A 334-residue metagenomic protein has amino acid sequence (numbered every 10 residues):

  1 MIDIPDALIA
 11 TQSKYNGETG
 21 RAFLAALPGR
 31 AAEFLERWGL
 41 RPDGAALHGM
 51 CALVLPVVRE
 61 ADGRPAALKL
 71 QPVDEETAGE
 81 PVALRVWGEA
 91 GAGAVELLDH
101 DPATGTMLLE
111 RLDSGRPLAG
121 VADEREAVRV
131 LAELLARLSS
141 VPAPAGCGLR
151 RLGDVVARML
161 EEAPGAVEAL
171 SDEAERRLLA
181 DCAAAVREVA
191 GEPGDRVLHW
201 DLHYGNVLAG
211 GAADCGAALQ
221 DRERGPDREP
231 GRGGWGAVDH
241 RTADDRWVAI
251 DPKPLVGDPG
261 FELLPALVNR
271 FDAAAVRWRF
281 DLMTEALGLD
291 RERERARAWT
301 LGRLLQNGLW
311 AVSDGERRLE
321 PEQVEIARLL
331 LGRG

Functional and structural regions predicted by a protein language model:
M1-A94, G210-E223, R228-W247, L330-G334: Conserved NTP-binding catalytic cores of kinases and kinase-like/nucleotidyltransferase enzymes across multiple kinase
L8, Q12-L24, P28-G29, D258-F261 (+1 more regions): Helix-rich C-terminal or lid/interface subdomains of diverse kinases
F23-L35, S140-W200, G210-G211, D244-D245: An alpha-helical support segment within catalytic cores of ATP-dependent transferases
L24, P28, R64-L138, A274: A conserved alpha-helical element in kinase catalytic cores
L55, V95-D101, G194, R297: Conserved beta-strand elements flanking the ATP-binding pocket of the protein kinase catalytic core
E60, V73, G105-E124, S140-P144 (+2 more regions): A glycine-centered beta->alpha junction motif in the catalytic cores of kinase/phosphotransferase enzymes
G205-V207: Hydrophobic residue at the +6 position relative to the catalytic HRD Asp in the kinase catalytic loop
A209-A217, D221, R232-R293: Active-site Asp-x-Gly
